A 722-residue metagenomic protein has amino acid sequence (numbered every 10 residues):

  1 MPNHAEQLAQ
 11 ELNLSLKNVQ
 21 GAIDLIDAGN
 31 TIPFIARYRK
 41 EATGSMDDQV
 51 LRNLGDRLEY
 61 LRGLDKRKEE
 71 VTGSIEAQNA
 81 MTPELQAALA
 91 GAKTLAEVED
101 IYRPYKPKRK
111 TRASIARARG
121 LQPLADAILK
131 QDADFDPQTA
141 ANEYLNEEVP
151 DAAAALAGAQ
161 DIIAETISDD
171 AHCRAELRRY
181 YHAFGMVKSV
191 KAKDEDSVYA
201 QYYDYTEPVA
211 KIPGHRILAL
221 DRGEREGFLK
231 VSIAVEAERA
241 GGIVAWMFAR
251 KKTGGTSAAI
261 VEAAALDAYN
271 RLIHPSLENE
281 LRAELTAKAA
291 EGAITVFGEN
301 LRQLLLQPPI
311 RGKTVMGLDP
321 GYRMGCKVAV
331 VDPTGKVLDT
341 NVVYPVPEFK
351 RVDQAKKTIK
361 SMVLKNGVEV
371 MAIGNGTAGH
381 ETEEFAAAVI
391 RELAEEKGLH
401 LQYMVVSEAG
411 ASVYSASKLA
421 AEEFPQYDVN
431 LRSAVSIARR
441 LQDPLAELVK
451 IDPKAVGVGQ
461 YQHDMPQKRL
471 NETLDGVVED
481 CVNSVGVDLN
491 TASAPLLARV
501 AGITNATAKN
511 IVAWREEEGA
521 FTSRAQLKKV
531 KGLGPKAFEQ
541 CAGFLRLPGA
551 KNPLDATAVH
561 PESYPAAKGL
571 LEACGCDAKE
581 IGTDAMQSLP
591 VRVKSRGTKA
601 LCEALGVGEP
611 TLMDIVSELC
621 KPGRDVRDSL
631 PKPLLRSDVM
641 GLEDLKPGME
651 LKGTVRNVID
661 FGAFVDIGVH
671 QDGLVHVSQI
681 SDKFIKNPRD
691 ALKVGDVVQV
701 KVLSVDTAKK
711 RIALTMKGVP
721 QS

Functional and structural regions predicted by a protein language model:
N13-L14, P308-P309, E479-A513, S637-V675 (+1 more regions): C-terminal accessory/binding modules appended to enzymatic or scaffolding proteins
V19, T340-P347, V370, A416-V429 (+6 more regions): Short beta-alpha connecting loops at secondary-structure transitions that line or flank enzyme active sites
T31-I32, D47-N146, P150, S484-S629 (+3 more regions): Accessory alpha-helical DNA-binding modules that contact the DNA backbone or grooves
F34, V50-R52, Y60, L64-G317 (+2 more regions): Duplex nucleic acid-engaging cores and interfaces of nucleic-acid transaction enzymes
E97, M404, G410-A411, S415-V485 (+1 more regions): Long, charge-rich intrinsically disordered scaffolds of nucleic-acid metabolism proteins
N142-A152, Y205-P208, R222, R239 (+6 more regions): Low-complexity, acidic/Ser/Thr- and charged residue-rich accessory regions of DNA metabolism proteins
R179-M186, L318-Y322, G376-A378, V405-V413 (+5 more regions): A glycine-rich phosphate-binding loop feature that marks nucleotide/adenosyl-phosphate handling sites
G312-G317, K327, E383-A386, S523-Q526 (+3 more regions): Short beta-alpha junctions and helix-cap segments that line functional grooves
